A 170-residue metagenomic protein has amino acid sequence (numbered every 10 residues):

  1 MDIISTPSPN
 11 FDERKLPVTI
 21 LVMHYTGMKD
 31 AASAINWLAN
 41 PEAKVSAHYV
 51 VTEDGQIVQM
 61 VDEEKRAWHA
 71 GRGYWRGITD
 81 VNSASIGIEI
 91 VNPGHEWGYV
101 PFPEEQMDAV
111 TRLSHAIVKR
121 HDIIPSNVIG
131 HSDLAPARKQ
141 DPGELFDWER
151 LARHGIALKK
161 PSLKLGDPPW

Functional and structural regions predicted by a protein language model:
M1-S126: Active-site-adjacent loop/helix surface patches within enzyme catalytic domains that shape the substrate-binding cleft
T79, P93-G94, G98-W170: Basic/polar, cationic surfaces and motifs that engage anionic cell-wall and phosphate/carboxylate ligands
